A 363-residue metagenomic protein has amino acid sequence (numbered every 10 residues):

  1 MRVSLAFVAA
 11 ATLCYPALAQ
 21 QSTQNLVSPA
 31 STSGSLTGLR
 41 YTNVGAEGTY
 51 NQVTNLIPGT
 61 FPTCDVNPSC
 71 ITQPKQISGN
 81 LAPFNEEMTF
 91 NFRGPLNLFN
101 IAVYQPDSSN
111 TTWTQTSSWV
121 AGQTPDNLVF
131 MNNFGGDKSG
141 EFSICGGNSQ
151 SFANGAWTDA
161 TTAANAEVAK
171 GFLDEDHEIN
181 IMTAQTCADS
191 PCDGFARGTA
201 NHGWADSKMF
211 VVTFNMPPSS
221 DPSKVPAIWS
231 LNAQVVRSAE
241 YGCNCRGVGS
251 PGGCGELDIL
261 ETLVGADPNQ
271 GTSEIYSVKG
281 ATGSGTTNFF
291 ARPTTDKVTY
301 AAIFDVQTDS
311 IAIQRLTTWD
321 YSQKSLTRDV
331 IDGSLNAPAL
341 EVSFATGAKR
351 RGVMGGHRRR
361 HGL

Functional and structural regions predicted by a protein language model:
M1-Q21, R350, G356-L363: Fungal secretory targeting signals
Q20-N154: Long, charge-dense tracts
R93, Y104, M182-A184, L231 (+2 more regions): A structural detector for beta-sheet-dominated domains
F134-D189: N-terminal leader/pro-regions and domain N-caps
G171-E175, C192-F195, H202-D206, S219-P222 (+2 more regions): Intrinsically disordered, low-complexity regulatory regions enriched in Ser/Pro/Gly/Thr and acidic residues
D176-F210, E274-F289: Secreted extracellular polysaccharide-interacting domains
T213-V306, A312-Q314: Active-site cradle of extracellular carbohydrate-active enzymes
P251, S284-L363: Long, compositionally biased interface segments
